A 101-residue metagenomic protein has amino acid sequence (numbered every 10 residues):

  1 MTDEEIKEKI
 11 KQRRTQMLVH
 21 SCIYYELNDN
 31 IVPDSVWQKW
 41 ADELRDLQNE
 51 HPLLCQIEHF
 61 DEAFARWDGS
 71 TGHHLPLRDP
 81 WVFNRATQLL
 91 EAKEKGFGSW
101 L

Functional and structural regions predicted by a protein language model:
M1-L101: Phosphate/adenylate-binding "loop-and-lid" substructures adjacent to NTP/NAD/dNTP-binding pockets in NTP-dependent
